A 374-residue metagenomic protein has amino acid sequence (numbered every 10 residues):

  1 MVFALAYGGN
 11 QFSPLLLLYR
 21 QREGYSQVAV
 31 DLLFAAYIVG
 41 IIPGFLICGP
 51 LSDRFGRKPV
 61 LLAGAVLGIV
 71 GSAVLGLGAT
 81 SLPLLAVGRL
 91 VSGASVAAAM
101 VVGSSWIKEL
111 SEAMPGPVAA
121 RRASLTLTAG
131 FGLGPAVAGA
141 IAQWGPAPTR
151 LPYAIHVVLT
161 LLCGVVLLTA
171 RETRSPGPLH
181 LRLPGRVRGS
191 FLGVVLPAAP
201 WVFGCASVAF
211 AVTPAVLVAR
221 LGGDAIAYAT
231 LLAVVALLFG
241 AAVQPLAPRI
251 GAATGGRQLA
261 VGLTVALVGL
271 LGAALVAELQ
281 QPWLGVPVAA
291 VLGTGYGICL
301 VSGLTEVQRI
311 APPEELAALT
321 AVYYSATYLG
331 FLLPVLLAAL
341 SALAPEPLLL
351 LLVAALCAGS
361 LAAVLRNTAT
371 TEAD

Functional and structural regions predicted by a protein language model:
L32-G49, M100, S104, V234-L246: Central cavity-lining transmembrane alpha-helices of secondary-active solute carriers, predominantly the Major
I42-T80: Conserved MFS/SLC helix-loop-helix module at the cytosolic interface between two early adjacent transmembrane helices
G88-L127: Cytoplasmic helix-loop-helix junction between adjacent transmembrane helices in 12-TM secondary transporters
V118-L168: Helix-loop-helix hairpin linking two adjacent transmembrane segments in secondary transporters
R150-L167, L348-R366: Symmetry-related core transmembrane helices of the 12-TM Major Facilitator Superfamily/SLC fold
A229-A252, V265-G269: Transmembrane alpha-helices of Major Facilitator/SLC transporters
G256-V301: C-terminal transmembrane helical hairpin of 12-TM major facilitator-type secondary transporters
Y296, S302-E346, V353-A354: A late C-terminal transmembrane helix in Major Facilitator Superfamily
